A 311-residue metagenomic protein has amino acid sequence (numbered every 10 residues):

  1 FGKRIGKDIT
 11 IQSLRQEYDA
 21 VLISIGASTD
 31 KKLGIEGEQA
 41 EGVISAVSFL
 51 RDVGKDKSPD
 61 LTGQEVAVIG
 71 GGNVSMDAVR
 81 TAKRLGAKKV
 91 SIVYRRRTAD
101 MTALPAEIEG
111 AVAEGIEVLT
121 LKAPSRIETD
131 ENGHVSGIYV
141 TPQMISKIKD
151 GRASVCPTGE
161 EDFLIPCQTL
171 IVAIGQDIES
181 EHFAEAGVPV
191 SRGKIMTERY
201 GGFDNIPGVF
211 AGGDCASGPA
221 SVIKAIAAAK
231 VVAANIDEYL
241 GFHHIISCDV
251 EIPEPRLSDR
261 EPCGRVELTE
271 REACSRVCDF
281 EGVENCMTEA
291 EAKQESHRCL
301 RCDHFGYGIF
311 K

Functional and structural regions predicted by a protein language model:
F1, E38-V53, A103-N132, G137-Q143 (+1 more regions): N-terminal glycine-rich dinucleotide-binding loop that anchors FAD/FMN and/or NAD(P) in oxidoreductases
F1-D52, P207, E289, K293-K311: Glycine/serine-rich phosphate-binding loop and adjoining beta1-alpha1 elements at the start of nucleotide-handling
F1-I35, R126-Y139, M144-K147, T169-I171 (+2 more regions): Feature captures the FAD/FMN-dependent oxidoreductase FAD-binding
Q39-G63, I148-P219: FAD-site-proximal beta/loop scaffold in flavoenzymes
K57-A87: Rossmann-like NAD(P)H-binding beta-loop-alpha module
V79-R126, H244-D259: Rossmann-like dinucleotide-binding cores of NAD(P)H-dependent redox enzymes
G115, A123-T129, H134-V135, S146 (+2 more regions): Mid-to-C-terminal Rossmann-like scaffold of FAD/NAD(P)H-dependent oxidoreductases
G212-I246: A conserved FAD-binding loop/helix module that cradles the flavin
